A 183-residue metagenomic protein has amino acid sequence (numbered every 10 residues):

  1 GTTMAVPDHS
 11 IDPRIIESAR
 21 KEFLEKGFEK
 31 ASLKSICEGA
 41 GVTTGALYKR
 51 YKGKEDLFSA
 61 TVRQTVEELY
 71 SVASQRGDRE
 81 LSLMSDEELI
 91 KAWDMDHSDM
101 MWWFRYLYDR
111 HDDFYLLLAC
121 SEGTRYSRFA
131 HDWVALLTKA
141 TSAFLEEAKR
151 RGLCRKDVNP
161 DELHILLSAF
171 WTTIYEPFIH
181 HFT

Functional and structural regions predicted by a protein language model:
G1-D8: N-terminal intrinsically disordered/low-complexity leader segments
R14, S18, E22-D56, A60: Helix-turn-helix
L33, R63-Y70, Q75: Short, basic, alpha-helical segments at the C-terminal edge of helix-turn-helix-like DNA-binding modules
A60, S74-Y108: Hydrophobic alpha-helical connector segments
L83-L89, L117-T124, L153-C154: Short linear capping/connector segments at secondary-structure termini
S98-D109, G123-R150, H164-S168: Amphipathic alpha-helical packing segments from all-alpha helical-bundle domains
L116, L145-T183: Hydrophobic/aromatic-rich alpha-helical bundle segments in the mid-to-C-terminal region
